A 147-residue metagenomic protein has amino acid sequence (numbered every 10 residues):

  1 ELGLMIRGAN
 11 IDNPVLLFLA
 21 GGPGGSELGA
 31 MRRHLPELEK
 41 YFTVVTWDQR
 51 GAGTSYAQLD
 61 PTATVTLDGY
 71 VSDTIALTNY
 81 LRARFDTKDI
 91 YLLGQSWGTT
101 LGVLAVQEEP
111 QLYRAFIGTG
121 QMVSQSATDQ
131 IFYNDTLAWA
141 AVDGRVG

Functional and structural regions predicted by a protein language model:
E1-G8: A short loop-to-beta-strand scaffold at the N-terminal edge of the catalytic core in hydrolase folds
D12-G22: Short beta-strand element of the alpha/beta-hydrolase
P23-L35: The serine-hydrolase catalytic nucleophile loop
E27-G29, G51-V65, A127: Glycine-rich "HGGG/HGxG" loop immediately N-terminal to the catalytic nucleophile of the alpha/beta-hydrolase
E37-A57: Conserved alpha/beta-hydrolase
G69-D89: Conserved acidic catalytic loop of the alpha/beta-hydrolase fold
I90, G94-T99: Conserved alpha/beta-hydrolase "nucleophile elbow" surrounding the catalytic nucleophile
T100-G147: A catalytic-pocket lid/entrance helix-loop region that shapes and gates access to the active site across common
